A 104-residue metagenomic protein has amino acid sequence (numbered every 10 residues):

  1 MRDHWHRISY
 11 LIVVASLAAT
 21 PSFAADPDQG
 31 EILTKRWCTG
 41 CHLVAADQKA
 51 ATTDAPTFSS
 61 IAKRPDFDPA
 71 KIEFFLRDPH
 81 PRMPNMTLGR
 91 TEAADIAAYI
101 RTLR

Functional and structural regions predicted by a protein language model:
M1-L11: Bacterial N-terminal signal peptides that target proteins for export
A15-L33: Electrostatic cytochrome c docking/interface patches
D28, D66, T87-T91: Soluble non-cytosolic domains of exported or imported proteins
L33-T34, D68, I72, E92: Stable alpha-helical elements in mature extracytoplasmic
K35-V44, I96: The canonical Cys-X-X-Cys-His
D47, L103-R104: Inter-heme linker and motif-flanking segments adjacent to c-type heme-binding CXXCH motifs in c-type cytochromes
D47-Q48, F67: Short, non-ligating residues that shape and space the ligands of small metal-coordination modules and catalytic
T52-I61, E73-L103: Axial heme c-ligation environment in periplasmic c-type cytochrome domains
